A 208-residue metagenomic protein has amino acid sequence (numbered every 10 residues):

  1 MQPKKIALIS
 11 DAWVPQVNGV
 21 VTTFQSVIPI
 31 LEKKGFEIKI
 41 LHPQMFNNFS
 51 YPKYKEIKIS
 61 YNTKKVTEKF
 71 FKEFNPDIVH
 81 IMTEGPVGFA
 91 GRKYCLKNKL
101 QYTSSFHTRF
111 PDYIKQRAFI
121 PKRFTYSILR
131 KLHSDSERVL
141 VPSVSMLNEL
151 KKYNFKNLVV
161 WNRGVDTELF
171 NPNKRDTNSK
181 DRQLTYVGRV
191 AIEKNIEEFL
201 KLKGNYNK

Functional and structural regions predicted by a protein language model:
M1-F46, F74, K201: N-terminal subdomain of nucleotide-sugar transferases
I6, I78, C95-Y113, L140: Active-site proximal beta-strand in glycosyltransferases
Q44, S145, R163-G164: Carbohydrate-associated surface elements
T67-G88, N98-T103: Short N-terminal targeting/anchoring amphipathic segment
Q101-T103, D112-K131, V141, T167: Nucleotide-sugar donor phosphate/pyrophosphate-binding loop at the beta->alpha transition of glycosyltransferases
D135-S143, V159: A short beta-strand/loop micro-motif in the catalytic core of glycosyltransferases that engages the nucleotide-sugar
V165-K180: Acidic anion/phosphate-binding donor-loop and adjacent secondary structure in glycosyltransferase catalytic cores
D176-N207: Conserved donor-binding/catalytic core segment of Leloir-type glycosyltransferases
